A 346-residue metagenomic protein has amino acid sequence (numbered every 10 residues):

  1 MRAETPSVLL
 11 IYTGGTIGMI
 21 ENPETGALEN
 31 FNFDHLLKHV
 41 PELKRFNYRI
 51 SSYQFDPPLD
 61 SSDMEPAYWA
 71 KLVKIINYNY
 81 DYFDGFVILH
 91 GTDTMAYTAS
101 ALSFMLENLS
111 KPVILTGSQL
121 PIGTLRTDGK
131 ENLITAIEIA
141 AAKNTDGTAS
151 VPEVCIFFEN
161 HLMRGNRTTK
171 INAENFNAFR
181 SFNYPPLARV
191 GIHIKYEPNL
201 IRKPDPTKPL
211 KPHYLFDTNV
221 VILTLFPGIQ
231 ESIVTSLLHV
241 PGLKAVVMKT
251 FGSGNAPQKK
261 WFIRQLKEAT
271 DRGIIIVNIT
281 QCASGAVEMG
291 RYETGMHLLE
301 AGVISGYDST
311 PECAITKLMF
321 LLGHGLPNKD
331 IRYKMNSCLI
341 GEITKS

Functional and structural regions predicted by a protein language model:
M1-Y78: ATP/NTP phosphate-donor binding region
R2-T5, I11-G15, N32-K44, R164-S253 (+2 more regions): Accessory alpha-helical/coil subdomains and C-terminal extensions that flank or cap enzyme catalytic cores
I11-T13, I88-H90, I114-G117, C155-E159 (+3 more regions): Short beta-strand segments
G15-G18, H90-A96, H161-L162, G252-N255 (+1 more regions): Gly/Ser/Thr-rich loops at beta-strand to alpha-helix junctions that form or flank small-molecule/cofactor-binding
M19-I20, T94-A99, G129-L133, N255-Q258: Short glycine/serine/threonine-rich phosphate/pyrophosphate-binding segments that cradle anionic phosphate groups
I88-K111, Q258-Q265, T294: Short Gly/Thr/Asp-enriched flexible loops that form oxyanion-binding sites at enzyme active sites
L115-G191: Internal gly/pro-rich beta-alpha loop/helix module that stabilizes soluble enzyme cofactors or their anionic handles
T250-S346: C-terminal non-catalytic interaction/assembly regions of soluble proteins
